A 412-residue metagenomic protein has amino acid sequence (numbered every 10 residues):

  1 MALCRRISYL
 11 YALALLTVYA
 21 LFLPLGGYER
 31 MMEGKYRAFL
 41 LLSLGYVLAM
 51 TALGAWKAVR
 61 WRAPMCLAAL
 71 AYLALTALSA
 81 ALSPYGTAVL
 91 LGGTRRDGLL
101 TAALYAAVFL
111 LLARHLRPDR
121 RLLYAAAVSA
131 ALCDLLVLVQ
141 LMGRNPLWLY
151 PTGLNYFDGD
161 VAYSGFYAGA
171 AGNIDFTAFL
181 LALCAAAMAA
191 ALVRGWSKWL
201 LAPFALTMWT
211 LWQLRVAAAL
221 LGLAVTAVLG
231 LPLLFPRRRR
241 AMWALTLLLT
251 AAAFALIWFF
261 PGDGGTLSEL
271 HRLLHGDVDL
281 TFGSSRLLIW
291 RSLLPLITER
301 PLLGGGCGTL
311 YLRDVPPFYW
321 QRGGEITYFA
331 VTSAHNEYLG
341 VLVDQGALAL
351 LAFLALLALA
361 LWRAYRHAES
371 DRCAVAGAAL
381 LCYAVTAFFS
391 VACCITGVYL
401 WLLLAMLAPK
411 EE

Functional and structural regions predicted by a protein language model:
M1-A12: N-terminal membrane topogenic signal
L10-L15, Y19-A20, L41-M50, L73 (+9 more regions): Alpha-helical transmembrane segments of multi-pass inner-membrane proteins
Y11-Y28, G45-A106: N-terminal hydrophobic segments of proteins, predominantly signal-anchor/transmembrane helices of inner/organellar
P24-L40, G86-A113, W258-F282: Alpha-helical transmembrane segments and their immediate interhelical/interface regions in integral membrane proteins
Y28-E33, L90-T94, A171-D175, L214-G222 (+2 more regions): Membrane-interface catalytic loops of GT-C/OST-like multi-pass glycosylation enzymes that act
L104, L136-T152, F259-T309: Aromatic-rich transmembrane-lumenal/periplasmic boundary elements in polytopic membrane proteins
N145-A168, S268-G283, G308-V343: Interfacial juxtamembrane loops and adjacent helix segments that form the catalytic/substrate-binding surfaces
N173, L294, R300, E325-W362: A conserved mid-to-late transmembrane alpha helix and its immediate loop/hinge that forms the functional core
